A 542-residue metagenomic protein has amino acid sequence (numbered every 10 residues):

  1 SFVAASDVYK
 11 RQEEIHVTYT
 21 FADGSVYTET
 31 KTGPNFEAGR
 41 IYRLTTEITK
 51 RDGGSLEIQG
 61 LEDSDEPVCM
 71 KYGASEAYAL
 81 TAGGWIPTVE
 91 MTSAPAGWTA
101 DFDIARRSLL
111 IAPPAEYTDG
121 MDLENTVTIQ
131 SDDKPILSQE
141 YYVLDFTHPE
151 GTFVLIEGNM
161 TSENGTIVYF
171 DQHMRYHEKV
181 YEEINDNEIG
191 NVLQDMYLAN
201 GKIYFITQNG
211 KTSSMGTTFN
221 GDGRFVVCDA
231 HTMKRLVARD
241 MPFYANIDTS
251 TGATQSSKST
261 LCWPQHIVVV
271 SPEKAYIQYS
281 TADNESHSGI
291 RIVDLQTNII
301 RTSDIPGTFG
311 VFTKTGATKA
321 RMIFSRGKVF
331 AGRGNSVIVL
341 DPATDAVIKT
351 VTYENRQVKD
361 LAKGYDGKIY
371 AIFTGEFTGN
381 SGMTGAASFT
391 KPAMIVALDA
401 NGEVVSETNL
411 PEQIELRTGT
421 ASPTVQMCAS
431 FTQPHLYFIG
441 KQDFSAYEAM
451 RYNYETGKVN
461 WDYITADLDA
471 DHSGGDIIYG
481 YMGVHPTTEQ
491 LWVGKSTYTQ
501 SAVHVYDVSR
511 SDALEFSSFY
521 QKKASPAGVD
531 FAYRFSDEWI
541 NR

Functional and structural regions predicted by a protein language model:
F2-A4, V8-Y9: Short, small-residue-biased leader/transition segments that mark boundaries at the very start of proteins
G158-W263: Post-signal peptide N-terminal segment of secreted/secretory-pathway proteins
T161-V168, S213-V226, N284-R291, N335-D341 (+3 more regions): Structural motif
Q172-M174, D229-T232, D294-N298, D341-D345 (+3 more regions): Short loop/turn segments that connect beta-strands within beta-propeller blades
Y176-E188, K234-S257, N298-F312, A346-T352 (+3 more regions): A short beta-strand motif characteristic of beta-propeller blades
E188-Y197, A245-V268, T308-R326, N355-Y365 (+3 more regions): Repeated scaffold domains used in trafficking and secretory/extracellular systems, primarily beta-propellers
G289-L436, G440-D443: Acidic, serine/threonine- and glycine-rich low-complexity intrinsically disordered segments that serve as flexible
G494-R542: Blade-level signature of beta-propeller repeat domains, shared across WD40, Kelch, NHL, RCC1 and BNR/Asp-box propellers
